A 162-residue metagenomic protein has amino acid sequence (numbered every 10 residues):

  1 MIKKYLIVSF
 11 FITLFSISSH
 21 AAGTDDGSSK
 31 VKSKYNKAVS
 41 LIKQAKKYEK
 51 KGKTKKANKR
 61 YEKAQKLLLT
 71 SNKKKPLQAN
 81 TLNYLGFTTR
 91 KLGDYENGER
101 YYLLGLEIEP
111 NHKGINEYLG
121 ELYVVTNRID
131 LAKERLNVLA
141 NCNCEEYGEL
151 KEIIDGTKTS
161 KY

Functional and structural regions predicted by a protein language model:
D25-K32, K133-Y162: Terminal, low-structured helical/coil segments at or just beyond the last alpha-helical repeat
K74, I108, L139-C142: Structural marker of alpha-solenoid helical repeat scaffolds
Q78, H112, C144-Y147: Residue-level recognition of tetratricopeptide repeat
